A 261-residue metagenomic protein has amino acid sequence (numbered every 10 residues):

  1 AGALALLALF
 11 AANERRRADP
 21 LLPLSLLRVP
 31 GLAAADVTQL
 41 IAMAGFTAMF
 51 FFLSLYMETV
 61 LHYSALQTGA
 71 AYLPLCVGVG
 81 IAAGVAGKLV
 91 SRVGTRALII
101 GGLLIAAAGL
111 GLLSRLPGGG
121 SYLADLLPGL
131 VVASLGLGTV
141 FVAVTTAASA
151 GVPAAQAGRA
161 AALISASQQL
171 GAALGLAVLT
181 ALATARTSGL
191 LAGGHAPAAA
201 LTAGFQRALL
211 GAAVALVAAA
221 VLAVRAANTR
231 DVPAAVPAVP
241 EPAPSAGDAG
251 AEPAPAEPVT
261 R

Functional and structural regions predicted by a protein language model:
G2-L6, R15, D19-L190, L201-R230: 12-transmembrane solute porter fold
H195-A199: Short, charged, surface-exposed hinge/linker loops at domain edges that act as mobile lids or interdomain connectors
A226-R261: Intrinsic disorder in cytosolic terminal tails and internal cytosolic loops of multi-pass membrane transporters
